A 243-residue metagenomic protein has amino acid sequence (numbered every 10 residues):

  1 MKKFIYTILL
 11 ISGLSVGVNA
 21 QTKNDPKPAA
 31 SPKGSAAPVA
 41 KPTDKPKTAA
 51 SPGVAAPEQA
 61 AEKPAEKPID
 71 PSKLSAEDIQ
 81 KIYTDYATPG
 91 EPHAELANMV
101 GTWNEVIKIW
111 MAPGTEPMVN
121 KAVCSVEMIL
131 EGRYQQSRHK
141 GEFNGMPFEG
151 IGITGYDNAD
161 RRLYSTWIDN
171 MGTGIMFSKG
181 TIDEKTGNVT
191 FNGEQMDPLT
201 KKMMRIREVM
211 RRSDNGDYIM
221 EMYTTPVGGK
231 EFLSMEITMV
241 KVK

Functional and structural regions predicted by a protein language model:
K2-I8, G13, N19-E116, V242-K243: Amphipathic/hydrophobic helical signal segments and adjacent flexible N-terminal regions that mediate secretion
Y86, H93, E105-R207: Central antiparallel beta-sheet cores of small beta-barrel/beta-sandwich binding domains
M99, W103, R133-Q135, G216: Amphipathic, well-ordered alpha-helical segments in soluble domains
V100, V119, M203, N215-D217 (+1 more regions): A general secondary-structure signal for short beta-strands and their flanking turns/coil in non-transmembrane regions
G101, G152, I237: Residue-level detector of short, conserved catalytic/binding motifs and their immediate flanks
L130, T200, R212-G216, K243: Residue-level recognition of beta-strand termini and adjacent short loop/turns
E194-M196, S213-N215, Y223-T225: Short, loop-centered acidic/histidine patches that primarily coordinate divalent metals
D217, M222-K243: Edge beta-strand at a domain terminus
